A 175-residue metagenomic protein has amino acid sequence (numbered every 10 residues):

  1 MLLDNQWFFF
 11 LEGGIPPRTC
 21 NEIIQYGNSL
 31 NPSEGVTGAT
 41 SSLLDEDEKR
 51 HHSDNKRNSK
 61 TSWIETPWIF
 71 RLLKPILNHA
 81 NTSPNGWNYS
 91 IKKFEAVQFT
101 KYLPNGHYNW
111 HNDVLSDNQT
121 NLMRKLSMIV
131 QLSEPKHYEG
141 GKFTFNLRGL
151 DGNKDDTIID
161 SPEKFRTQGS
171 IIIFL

Functional and structural regions predicted by a protein language model:
M1-S90: Non-heme Fe(II)/2-oxoglutarate
F70, K74-L175: Catalytic core of non-heme Fe(II) oxygenases with the double-stranded beta-helix
